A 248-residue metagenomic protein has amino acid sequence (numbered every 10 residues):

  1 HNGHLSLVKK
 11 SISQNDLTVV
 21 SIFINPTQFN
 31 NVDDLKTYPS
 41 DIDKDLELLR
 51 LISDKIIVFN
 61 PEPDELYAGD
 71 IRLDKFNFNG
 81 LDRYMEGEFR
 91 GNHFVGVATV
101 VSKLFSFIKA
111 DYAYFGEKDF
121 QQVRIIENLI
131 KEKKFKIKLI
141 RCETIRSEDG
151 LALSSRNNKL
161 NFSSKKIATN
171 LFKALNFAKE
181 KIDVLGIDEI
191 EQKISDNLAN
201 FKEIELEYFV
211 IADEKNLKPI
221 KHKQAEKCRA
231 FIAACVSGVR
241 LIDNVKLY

Functional and structural regions predicted by a protein language model:
N2-E203, A212, N216, G238 (+1 more regions): Nucleotidyltransferase catalytic core that binds NTPs
E205-Q224, A230-F231: A conserved acidic, glycine/proline-rich C-terminal tail/linker
P219-I220, R229-Y248: Short, basic/aromatic-enriched C-terminal tail that caps enzymatic domains
